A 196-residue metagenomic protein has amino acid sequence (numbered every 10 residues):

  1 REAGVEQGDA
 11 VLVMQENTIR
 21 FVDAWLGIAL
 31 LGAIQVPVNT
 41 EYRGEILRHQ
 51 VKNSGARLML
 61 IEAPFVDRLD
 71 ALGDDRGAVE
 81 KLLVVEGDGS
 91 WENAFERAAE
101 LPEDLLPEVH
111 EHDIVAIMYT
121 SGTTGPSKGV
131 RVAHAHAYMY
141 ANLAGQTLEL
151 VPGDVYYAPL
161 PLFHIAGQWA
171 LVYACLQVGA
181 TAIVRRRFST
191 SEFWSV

Functional and structural regions predicted by a protein language model:
R1-E45: Conserved AMP-binding/adenylate-forming
V11, I28, M59, I114 (+3 more regions): Conserved S/T- and glycine-rich ATP-binding loop of Class I adenylate-forming
Q15-E16, V36-V51, A63-R68, A180-V196: ATP-dependent adenylate-forming carboxylate-activation enzymes
N17, E100-Y119, P126, A133 (+1 more regions): Conserved pre-ATP/AMP-binding loop-to-beta segment of ANL
L26-L31, N53, H164, Y173-Q177: Short hydrophobic alpha-helices that are characteristic scaffold elements of the AMP-binding
G32, T123, G179: Conserved G/P- and acidic residue-centered "switch" motifs that form tight phosphate/ATP-binding loops in soluble
P64-E111: ANL superfamily adenylate-forming
Y138-V155, F163-V196: Conserved AMP-binding/adenylation subdomain of ANL enzymes
